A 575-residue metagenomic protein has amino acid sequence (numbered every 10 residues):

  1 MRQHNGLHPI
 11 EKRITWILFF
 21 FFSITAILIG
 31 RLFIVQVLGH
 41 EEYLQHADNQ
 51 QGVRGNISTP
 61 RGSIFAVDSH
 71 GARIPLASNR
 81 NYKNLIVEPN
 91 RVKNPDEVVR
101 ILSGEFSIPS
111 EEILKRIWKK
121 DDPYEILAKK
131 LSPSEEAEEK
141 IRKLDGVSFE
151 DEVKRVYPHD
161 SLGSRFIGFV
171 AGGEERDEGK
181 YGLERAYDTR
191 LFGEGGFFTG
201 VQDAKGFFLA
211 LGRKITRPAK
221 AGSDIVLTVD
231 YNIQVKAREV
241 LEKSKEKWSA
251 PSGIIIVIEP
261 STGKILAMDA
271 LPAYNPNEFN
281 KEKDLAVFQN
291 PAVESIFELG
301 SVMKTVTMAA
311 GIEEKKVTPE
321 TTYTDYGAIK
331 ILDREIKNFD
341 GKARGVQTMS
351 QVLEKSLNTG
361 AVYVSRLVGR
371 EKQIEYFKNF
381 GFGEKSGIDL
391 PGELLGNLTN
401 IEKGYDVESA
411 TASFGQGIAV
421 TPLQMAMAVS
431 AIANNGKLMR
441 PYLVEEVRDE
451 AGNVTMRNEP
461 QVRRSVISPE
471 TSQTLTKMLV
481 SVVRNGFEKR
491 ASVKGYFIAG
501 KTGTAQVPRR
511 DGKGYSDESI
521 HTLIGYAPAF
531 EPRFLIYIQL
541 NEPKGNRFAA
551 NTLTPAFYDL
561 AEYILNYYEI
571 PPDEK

Functional and structural regions predicted by a protein language model:
R2, A66-D68, I74-A77, Q202-T216 (+5 more regions): Beta-lactam-recognizing serine transpeptidase/beta-lactamase-like catalytic domain environment
H8-E42: Hydrophobic alpha-helical transmembrane signal-anchor segments
L44-R61: Short extracytoplasmic/periplasmic juxtamembrane "stem" segments immediately C-terminal to an N-terminal membrane anchor
S58-P60, N81-L85, P123-E125, D145 (+11 more regions): Envelope-exposed proteins and targeting segments
R61, K143, I233, L241-S252 (+4 more regions): Flexible, solvent-exposed loop/hinge segments and secondary-structure transition points
A77-N81, I86, E97-G104, R116-A221 (+2 more regions): Small/polar-residue-rich segments within soluble enzyme cores
A210-G253: Conserved, well-ordered alpha-helix/loop/beta-strand core segments that scaffold catalytic motifs
V454-M456, T554-K575: Short, gly/Ser/Thr-rich active-site loops of penicillin-recognizing serine hydrolases
